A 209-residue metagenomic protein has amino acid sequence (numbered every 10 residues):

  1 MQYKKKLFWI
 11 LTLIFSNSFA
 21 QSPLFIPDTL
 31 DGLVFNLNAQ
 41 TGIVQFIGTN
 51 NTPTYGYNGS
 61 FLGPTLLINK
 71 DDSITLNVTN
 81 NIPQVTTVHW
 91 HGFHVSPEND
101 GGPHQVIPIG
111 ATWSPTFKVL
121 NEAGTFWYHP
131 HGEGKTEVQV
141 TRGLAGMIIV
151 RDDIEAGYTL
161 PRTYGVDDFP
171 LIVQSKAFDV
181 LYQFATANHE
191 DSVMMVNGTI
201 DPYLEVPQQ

Functional and structural regions predicted by a protein language model:
M1-Y3: N-terminal secretory signal peptides that target proteins for export/translocation
K5-S16: Sec-dependent N-terminal signal peptides
Q21-Q209: Histidine-centered copper-binding motifs that mark active-site loops of extracellular/periplasmic copper enzymes
